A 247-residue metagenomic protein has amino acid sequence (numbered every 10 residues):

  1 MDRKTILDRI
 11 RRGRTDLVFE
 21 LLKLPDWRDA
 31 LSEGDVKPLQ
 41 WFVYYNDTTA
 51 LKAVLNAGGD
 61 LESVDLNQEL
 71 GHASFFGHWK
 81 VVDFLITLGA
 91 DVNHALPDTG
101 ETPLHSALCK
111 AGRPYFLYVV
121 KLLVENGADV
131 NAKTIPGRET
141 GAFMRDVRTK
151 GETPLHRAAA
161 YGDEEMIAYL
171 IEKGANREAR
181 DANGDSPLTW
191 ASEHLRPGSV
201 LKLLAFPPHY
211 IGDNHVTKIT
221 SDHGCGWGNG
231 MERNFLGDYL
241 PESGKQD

Functional and structural regions predicted by a protein language model:
M1-D8, N126, K173, S192-D247: Ankyrin-repeat-protein effector appendages
M1-Y45, A50-V54, G59: N-terminal segments that cap or nucleate solenoid repeat domains
D2-I6, A30-W41, S63-H72, A95-C109 (+3 more regions): Ankyrin-repeat boundary/"N-cap" motif
L17, T49-A50, K80-V81, Y115-V119 (+3 more regions): Conserved ankyrin/ankyrin-like repeat signature
E20-W27, K52-D60, D83-D91, K121-V130 (+2 more regions): Ankyrin repeat domain, specifically the short helix-to-loop turn at the C-terminus of the second helix of each repeat
V147-H194: Ankyrin-repeat and related helical/solenoid repeat scaffolds used for protein-protein interactions
